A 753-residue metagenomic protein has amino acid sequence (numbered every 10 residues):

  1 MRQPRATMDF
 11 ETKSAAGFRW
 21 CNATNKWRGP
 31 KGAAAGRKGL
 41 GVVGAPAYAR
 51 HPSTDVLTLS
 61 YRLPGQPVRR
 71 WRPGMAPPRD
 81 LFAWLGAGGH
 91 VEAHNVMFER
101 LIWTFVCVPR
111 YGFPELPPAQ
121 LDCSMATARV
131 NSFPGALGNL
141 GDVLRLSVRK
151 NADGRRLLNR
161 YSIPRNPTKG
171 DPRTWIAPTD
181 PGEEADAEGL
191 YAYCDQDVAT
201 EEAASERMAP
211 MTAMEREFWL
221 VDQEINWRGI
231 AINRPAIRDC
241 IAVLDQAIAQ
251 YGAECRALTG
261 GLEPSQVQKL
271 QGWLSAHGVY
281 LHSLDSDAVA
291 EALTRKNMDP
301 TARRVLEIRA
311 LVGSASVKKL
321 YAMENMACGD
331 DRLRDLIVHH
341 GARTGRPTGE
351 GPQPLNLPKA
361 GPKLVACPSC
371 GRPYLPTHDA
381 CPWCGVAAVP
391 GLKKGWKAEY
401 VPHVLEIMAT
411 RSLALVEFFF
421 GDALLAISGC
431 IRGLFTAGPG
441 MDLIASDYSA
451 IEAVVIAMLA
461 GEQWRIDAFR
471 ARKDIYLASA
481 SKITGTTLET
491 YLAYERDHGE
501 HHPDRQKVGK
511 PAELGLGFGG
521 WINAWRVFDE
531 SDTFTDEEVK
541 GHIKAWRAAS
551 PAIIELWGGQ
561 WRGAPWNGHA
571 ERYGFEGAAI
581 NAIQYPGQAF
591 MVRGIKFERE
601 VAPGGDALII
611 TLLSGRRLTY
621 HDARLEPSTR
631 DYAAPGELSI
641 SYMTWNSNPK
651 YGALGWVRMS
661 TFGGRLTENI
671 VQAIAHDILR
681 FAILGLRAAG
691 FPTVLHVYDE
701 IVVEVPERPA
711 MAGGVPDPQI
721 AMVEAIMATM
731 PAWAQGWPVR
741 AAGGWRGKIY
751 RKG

Functional and structural regions predicted by a protein language model:
M1-G135, G329, G345, A360-P362 (+3 more regions): Conserved RNase H-like, two-metal-ion catalytic cores of nucleic-acid enzymes
M1-G41, H51-S60, V143-R149, L157-I427 (+4 more regions): Conserved "right-hand" nucleotidyltransferase catalytic core of DNA-directed polymerases
L121-D122, F218, S265-K269, K507 (+3 more regions): Short Gly/Ser/Thr- and Asp/Glu-enriched loop/turn motifs at secondary-structure junctions
M208-F218, I678-I701: Active-site palm subdomain of RNA-directed nucleic acid polymerases
V279-Y280, P376-A380, S481, T486-A689 (+2 more regions): Conserved catalytic core of nucleic-acid polymerases
W396-I451, R470-T484, E489-K510, L514: Conserved catalytic alpha/beta cores of large enzymes that bind or transform nucleotide phosphates and polynucleotides
V703-E707: Short beta-strand-to-loop capping motifs
P716-A728: Short amphipathic alpha-helices in soluble, non-transmembrane regions that often serve as interface/regulatory elements
